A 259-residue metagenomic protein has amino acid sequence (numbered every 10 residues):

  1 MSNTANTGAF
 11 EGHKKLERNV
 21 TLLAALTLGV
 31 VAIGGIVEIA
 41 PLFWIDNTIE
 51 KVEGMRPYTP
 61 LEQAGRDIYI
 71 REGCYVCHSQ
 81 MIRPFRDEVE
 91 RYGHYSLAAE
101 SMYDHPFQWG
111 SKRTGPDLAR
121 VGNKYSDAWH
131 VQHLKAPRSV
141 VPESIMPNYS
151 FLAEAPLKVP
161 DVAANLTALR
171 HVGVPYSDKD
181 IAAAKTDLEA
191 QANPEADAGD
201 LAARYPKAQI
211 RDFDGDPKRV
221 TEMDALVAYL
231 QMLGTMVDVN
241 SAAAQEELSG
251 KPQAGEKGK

Functional and structural regions predicted by a protein language model:
M1-Y58, P194-G199, A203-R204, Y229-K259: Post-cleavage N-terminal segment of exported redox proteins
L23-A32, E90-E222, K259: Electron-transfer interface patches adjacent to heme c in soluble/periplasmic c-type cytochromes and di-/multiheme
P41-A64, S79, H94-Q108: Sequence context of c-type cytochrome heme-c attachment sites
D46-I70, I82-F85, V89, T114 (+3 more regions): Electrostatic cytochrome c docking/interface patches
G65, R71-Q80, H130, L226 (+1 more regions): The canonical Cys-X-X-Cys-His
E72-V76, M81, T114-D117, I145: Short pre-active-site segment immediately N-terminal to redox-active cysteine/selenocysteine motifs in thiol-based
C77, E143-Y149, V237-E246: Surface-exposed patches in mature extracellular/periplasmic domains of secreted proteins
M81, N148-L152, Q231: A mature extracytoplasmic/lumenal domain signature
